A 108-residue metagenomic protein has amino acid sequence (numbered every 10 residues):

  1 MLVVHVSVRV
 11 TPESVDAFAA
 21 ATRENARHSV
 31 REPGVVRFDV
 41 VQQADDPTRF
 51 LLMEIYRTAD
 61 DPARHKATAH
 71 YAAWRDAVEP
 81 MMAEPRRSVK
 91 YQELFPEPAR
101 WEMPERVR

Functional and structural regions predicted by a protein language model:
L2, V40-T48, D76-R108: Glycine-rich beta-strand-turn "strand-cap" elements at beta-sheet edges
L2-R9, D39-K66: Short, well-ordered beta-strand segments in beta-rich or mixed alpha/beta enzyme and ligand-binding folds
L2-V40: N-terminal first-folded block
E13, E24, P47, A69 (+2 more regions): Short alpha-helical
E24-V36, I55-K90: An amphipathic, aromatic/His-enriched active-site/gating alpha helix that lines ligand/cofactor pockets
